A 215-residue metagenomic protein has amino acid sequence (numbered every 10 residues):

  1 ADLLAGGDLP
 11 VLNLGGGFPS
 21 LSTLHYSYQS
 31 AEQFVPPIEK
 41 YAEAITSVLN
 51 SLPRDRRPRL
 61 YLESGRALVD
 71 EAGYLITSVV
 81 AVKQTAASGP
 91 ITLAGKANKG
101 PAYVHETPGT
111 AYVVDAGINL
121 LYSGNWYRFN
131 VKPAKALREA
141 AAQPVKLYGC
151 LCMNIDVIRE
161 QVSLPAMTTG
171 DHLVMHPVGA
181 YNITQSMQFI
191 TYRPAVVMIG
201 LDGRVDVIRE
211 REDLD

Functional and structural regions predicted by a protein language model:
A1-A81, A87: Active-site loop/helix belt of alpha/beta enzymes
D55-D215: Charged (often Lys/Glu-rich) extended helix/loop segments that serve as interaction or gating elements
